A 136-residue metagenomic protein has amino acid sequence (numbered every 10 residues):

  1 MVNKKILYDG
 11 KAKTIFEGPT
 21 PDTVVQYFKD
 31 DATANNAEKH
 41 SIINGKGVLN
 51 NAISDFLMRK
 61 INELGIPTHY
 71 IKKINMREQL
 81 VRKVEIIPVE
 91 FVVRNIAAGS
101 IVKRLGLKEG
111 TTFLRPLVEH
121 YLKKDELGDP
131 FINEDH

Functional and structural regions predicted by a protein language model:
V2-K123: Active-site loop/lid in soluble adenylation, ligation, and acyl-transfer enzymes
Y121-H136: A short mid-domain helix/strand-loop element embedded in enzyme catalytic domains that forms or borders the active-site
